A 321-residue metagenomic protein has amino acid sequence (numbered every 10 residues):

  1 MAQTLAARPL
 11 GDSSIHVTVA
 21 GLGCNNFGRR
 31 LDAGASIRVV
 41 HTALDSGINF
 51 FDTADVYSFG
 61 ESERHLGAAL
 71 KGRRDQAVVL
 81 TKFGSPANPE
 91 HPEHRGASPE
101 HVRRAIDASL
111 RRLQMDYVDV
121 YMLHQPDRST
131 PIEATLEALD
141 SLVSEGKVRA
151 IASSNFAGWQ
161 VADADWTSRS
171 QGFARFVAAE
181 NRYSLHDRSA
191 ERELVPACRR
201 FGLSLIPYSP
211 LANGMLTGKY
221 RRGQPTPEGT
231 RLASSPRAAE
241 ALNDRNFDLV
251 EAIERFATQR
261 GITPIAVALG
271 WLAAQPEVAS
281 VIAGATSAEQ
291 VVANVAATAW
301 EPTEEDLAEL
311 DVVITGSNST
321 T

Functional and structural regions predicted by a protein language model:
M1-V78: N-terminal binding-site loop/beta-alpha segment at the start of enzyme catalytic domains that lines or forms
T4, P126, I132-S317: Beta/alpha (TIM)-barrel catalytic core signal, keyed to glycine-rich beta->alpha loops juxtaposed to Asp/Glu that bind
T4-D12, E63-R73, A105-R111, L194-G202 (+1 more regions): Short amphipathic alpha-helices and their capping/turn segments at secondary-structure boundaries
G11-F27, L80-E93, Y117, M122: N-terminal small/glycine-rich loop or linker at the start of catalytic domains across soluble metabolic enzymes
C24-G34, P89-E100, H124, S129-T130: Active-site mouth loops of central-metabolism enzymes
L31-A43, A97-L113, V161-D165: Short, acidic/polar
T42, S46, R112-L113, G146 (+1 more regions): Structural motif
L110-R128: Active-site groove signature of glycoside hydrolases
